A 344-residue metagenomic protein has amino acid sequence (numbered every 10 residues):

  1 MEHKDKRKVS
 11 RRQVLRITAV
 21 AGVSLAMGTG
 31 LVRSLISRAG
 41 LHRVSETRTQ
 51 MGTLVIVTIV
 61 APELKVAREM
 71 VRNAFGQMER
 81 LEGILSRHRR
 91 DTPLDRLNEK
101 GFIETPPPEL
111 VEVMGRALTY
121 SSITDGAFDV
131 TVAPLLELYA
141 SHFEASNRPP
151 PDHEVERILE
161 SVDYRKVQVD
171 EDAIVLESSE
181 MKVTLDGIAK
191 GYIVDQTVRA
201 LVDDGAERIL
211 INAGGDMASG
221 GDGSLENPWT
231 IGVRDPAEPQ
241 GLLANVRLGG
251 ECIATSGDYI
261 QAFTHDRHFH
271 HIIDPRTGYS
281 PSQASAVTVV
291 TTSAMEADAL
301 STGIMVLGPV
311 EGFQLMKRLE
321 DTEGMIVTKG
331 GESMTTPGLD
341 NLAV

Functional and structural regions predicted by a protein language model:
M1-V344: Mature catalytic core of soluble alpha/beta enzymes
